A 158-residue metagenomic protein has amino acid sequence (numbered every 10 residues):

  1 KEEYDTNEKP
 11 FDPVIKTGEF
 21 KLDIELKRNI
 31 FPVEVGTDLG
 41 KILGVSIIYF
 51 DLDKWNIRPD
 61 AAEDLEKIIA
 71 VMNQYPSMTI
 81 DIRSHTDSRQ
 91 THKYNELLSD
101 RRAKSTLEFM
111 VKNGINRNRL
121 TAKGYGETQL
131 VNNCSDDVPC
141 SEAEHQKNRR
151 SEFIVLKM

Functional and structural regions predicted by a protein language model:
E2-T79, L156-M158: Periplasmic peptidoglycan-binding/tethering modules of Gram-negative envelope proteins
R83-M158: Periplasmic OmpA-like peptidoglycan-binding domain that tethers envelope proteins to the cell wall
